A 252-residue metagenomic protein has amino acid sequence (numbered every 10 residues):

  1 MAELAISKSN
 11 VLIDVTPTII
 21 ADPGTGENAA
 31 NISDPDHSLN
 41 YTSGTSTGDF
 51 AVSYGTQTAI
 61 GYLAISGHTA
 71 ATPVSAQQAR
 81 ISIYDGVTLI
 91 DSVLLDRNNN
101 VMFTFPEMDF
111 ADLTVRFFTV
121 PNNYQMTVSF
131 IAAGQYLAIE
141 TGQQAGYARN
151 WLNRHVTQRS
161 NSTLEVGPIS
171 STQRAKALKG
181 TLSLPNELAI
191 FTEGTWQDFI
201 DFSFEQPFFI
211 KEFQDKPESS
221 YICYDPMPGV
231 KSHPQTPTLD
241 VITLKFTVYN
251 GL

Functional and structural regions predicted by a protein language model:
M1-D49, S53, T58, Y62-A76 (+2 more regions): Extracellular/virion structural assembly segments
T72-G86: Short, surface-exposed beta-strand/strand-loop-strand elements in extracellular ectodomains
G86-L94: Surface-exposed loop/edge segments in extracytoplasmic proteins
